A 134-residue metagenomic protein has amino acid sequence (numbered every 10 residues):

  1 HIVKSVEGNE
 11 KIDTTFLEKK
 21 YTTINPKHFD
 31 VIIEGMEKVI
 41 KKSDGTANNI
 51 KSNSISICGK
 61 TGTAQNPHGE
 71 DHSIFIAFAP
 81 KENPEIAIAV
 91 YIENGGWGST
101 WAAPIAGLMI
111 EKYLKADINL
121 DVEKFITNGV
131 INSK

Functional and structural regions predicted by a protein language model:
H1-Y21, K27, I33-L120: Active-site beta-strand/loop architecture of penicillin-binding DD-peptidases
L120-K134: Short, highly charged C-terminal tails/helix-capping segments
